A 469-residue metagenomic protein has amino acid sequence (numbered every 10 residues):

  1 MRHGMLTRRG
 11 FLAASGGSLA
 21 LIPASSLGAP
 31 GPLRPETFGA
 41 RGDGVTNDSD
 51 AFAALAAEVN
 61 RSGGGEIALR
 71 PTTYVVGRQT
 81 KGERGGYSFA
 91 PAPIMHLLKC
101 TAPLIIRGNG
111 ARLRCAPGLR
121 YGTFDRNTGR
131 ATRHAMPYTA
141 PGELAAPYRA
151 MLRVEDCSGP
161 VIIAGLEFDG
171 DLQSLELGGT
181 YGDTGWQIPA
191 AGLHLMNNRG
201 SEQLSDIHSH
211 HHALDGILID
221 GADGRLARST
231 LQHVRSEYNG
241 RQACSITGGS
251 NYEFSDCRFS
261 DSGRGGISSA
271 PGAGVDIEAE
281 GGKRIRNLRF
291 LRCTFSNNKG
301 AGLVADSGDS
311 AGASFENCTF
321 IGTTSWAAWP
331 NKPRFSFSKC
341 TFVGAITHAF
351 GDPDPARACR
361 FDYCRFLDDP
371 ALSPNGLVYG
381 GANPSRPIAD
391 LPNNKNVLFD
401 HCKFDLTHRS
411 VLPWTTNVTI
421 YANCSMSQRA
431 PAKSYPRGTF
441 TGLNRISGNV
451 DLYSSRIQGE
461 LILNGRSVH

Functional and structural regions predicted by a protein language model:
M1-L19: N-terminal secretory signal peptides and thylakoid transit peptides that target proteins across membranes
G4, L144, E155, G185-Q187 (+9 more regions): Residue-level marker of regulatory loop/turn positions in helix-turn-helix DNA-binding domains and in histidine
P23-F38: C-terminal segment of N-terminal export signals and the immediately downstream linker at the start of the mature
P35-R70: Acidic Gly/Asp/Thr-rich repetitive segments characteristic of extracellular carbohydrate-active and adhesion proteins
D50-S62, V75-R107, R114-I162, S174-N198 (+2 more regions): Extracellular beta-strand-rich solenoid/capping regions of secreted or surface-exposed proteins that bind or remodel
R78-Q79, C115-G118, L172-G178, A191 (+10 more regions): Short glycine/acidic-rich loop motifs that flank beta-strands on beta-rich extracellular proteins
P103, N109-R112, G159-G170, R199-H211 (+9 more regions): Right-handed parallel beta-helix
D276-G281, P384-A389: Short, recurring structural edge motifs at helix starts
